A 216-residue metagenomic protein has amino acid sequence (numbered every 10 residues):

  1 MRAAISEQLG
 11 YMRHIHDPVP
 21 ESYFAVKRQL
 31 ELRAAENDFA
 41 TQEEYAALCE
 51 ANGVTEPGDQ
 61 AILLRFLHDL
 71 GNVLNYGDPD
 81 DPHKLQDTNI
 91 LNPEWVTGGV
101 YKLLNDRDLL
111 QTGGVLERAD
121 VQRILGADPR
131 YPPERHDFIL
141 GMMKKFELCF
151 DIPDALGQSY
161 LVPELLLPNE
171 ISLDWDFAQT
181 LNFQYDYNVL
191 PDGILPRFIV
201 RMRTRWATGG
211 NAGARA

Functional and structural regions predicted by a protein language model:
M1-A216: Extended, non-catalytic interaction/assembly segments in eukaryotic proteins
